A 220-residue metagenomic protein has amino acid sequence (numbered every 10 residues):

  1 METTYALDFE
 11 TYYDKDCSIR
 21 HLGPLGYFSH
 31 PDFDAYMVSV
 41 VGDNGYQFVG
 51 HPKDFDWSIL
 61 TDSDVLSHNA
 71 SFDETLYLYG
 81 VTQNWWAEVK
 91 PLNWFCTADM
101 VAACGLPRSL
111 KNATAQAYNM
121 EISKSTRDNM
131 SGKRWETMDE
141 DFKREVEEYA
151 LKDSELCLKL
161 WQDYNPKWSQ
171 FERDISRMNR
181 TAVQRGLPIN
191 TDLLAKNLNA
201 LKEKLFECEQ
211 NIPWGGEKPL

Functional and structural regions predicted by a protein language model:
M1-C17, L22-G23, H30-S39, A115-Y118 (+1 more regions): Conserved "right-hand" nucleotidyltransferase catalytic core of DNA-directed polymerases
M1-R108: Conserved RNase H-like, two-metal-ion catalytic cores of nucleic-acid enzymes
Q47, T82-K90, V101-A103, N119-S125 (+2 more regions): Short, polar/flexible loop-turn hinges at active-site or ligand-entry regions and domain interfaces
D73, L110, D153-L156: Catalytic-loop motifs flanking and including active-site residues across diverse enzymes
T75, N112, R180: Surface-exposed charge patches
L92-M120, T126-E136, V146: Short alpha-helix plus adjacent loop in nuclease-associated cores
